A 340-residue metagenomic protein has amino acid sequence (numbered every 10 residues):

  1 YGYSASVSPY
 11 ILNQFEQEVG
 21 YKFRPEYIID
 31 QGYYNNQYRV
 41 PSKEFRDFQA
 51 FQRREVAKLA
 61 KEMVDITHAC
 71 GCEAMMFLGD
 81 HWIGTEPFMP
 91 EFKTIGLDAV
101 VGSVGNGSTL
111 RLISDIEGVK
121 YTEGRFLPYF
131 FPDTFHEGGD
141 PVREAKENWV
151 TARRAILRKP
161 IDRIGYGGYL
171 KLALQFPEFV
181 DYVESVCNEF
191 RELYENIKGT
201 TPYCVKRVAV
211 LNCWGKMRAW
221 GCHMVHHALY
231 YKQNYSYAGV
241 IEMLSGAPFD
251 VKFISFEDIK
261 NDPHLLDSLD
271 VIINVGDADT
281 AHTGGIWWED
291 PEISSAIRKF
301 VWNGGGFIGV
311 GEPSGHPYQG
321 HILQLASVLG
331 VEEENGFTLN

Functional and structural regions predicted by a protein language model:
Y1-L97, S103-L112, K198: Polysaccharide-binding and catalytic clefts of secreted carbohydrate-active enzymes
Y38-K43, I113-R143, A173-F176, K216: Active-site clefts of carbohydrate-active enzymes
G71-C72, V119-K120, N303-G306: A short helix->loop->beta-strand "cap" motif at the edges of active sites that frequently abuts
A74-F77, D98-G102, K120-P128, D162-Y166: Hydrophobic faces of well-ordered beta-strands that scaffold small-molecule active sites in alpha/beta enzyme cores
E91-T94, L110-T122, I156-K159: Acidic (Asp/Glu)-rich catalytic clusters
D133-E144, M217-K232, T280-P291, Y318-I322: Short, flexible/disordered intra-domain loops and linkers
R153, K159, D181-L269: Aromatic-Pro/Gly-enriched surface loop or interdomain linker that acts as a lid/target-recognition segment
T283-N340: A glycine-rich, often tryptophan-bearing local segment used as a flexible ligand/cofactor-contacting loop or short
